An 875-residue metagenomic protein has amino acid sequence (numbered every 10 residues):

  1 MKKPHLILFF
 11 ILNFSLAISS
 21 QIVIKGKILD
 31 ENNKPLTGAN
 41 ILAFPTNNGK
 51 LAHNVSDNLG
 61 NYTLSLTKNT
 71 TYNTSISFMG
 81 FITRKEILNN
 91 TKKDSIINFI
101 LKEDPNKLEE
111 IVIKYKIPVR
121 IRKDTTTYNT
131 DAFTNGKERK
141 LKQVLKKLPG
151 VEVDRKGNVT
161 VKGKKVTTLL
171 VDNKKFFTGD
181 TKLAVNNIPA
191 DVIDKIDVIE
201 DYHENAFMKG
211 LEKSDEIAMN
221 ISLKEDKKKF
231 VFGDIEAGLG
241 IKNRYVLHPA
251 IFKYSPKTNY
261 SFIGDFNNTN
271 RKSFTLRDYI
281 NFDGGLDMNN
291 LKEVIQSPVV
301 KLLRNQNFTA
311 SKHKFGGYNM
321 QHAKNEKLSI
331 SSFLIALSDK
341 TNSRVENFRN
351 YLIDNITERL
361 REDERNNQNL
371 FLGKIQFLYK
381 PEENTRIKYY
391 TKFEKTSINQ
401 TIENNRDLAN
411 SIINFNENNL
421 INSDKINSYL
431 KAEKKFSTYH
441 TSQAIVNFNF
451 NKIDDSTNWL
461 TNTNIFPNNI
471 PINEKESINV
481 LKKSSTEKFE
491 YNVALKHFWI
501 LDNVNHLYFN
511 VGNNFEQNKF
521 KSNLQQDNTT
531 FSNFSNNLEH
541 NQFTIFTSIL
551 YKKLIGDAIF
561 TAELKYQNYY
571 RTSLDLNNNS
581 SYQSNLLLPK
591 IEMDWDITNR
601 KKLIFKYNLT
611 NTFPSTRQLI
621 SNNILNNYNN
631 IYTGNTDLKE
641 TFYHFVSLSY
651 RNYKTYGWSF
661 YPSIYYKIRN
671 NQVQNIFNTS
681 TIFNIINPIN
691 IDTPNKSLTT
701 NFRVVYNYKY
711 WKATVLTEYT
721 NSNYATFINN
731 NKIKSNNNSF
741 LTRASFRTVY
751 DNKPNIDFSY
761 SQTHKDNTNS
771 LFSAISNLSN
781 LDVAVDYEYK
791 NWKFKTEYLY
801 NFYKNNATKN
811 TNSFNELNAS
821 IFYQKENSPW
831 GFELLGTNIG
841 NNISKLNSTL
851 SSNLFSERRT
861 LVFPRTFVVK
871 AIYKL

Functional and structural regions predicted by a protein language model:
Q21, N33, L59-N61, I82-D94 (+17 more regions): Membrane-proximal, glycine/serine-rich, low-complexity loop/turn segments characteristic of large bacterial
K25-L36: Structural motif
A43-K50, T71, S75-I87: A short, solvent-exposed loop/turn motif at the edges and junctions of modular extracellular/periplasmic domains
N47-N61: Short, acidic Ser/Thr/Gly-rich low-complexity loop/linker segments typical of extracellular and cell-surface proteins
S214-I235, K327, L337-L360, F371-K380 (+7 more regions): Surface-exposed extracellular loop regions of Gram-negative outer-membrane beta-barrel proteins
F308-A310, D363-N367, N416-D424, K483-F489 (+8 more regions): Replace "Gram-negative outer membrane beta-barrel proteins" with "bacterial and organellar outer membrane beta-barrel
R361, F534-L538, F546, K639 (+2 more regions): Outer membrane beta-barrel strand-and-loop segments of large Gram-negative receptors, especially TonB-dependent
L741-H764, S770-L875: Conserved C-terminal beta-signal and adjacent last beta-strands/turns of outer-membrane beta-barrel proteins
